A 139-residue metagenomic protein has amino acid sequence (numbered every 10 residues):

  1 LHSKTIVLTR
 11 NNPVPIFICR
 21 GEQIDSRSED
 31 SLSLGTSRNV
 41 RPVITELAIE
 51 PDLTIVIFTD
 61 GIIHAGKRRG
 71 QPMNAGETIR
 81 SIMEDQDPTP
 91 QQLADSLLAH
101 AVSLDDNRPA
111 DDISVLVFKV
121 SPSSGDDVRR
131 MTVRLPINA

Functional and structural regions predicted by a protein language model:
L1-A139: Conserved subregion of the PPM/PP2C metallophosphatase catalytic domain
